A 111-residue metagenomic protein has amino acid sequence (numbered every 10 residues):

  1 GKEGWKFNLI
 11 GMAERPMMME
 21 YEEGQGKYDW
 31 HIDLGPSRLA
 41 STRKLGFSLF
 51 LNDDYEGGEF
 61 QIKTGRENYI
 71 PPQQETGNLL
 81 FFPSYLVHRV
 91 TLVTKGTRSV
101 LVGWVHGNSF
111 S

Functional and structural regions predicted by a protein language model:
G1-L79, Y85-S111: Fe(II)/2-oxoglutarate oxygenase catalytic core
